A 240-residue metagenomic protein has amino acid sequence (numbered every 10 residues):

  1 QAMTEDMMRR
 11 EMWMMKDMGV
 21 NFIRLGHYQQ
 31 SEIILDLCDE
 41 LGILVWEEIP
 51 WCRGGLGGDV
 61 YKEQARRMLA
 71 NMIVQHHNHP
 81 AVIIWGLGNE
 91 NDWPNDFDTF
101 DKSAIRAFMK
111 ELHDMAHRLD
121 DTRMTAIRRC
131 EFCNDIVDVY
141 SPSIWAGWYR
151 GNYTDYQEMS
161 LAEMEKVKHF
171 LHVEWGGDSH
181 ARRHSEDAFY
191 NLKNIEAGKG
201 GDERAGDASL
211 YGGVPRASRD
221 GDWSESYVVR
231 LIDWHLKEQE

Functional and structural regions predicted by a protein language model:
Q1-T4: N-terminal small/glycine-rich loop or linker at the start of catalytic domains across soluble metabolic enzymes
R9-M14, F22-E240: Substrate-binding/catalytic cleft of secreted carbohydrate-active enzymes, primarily glycoside hydrolases
G19: Phosphate-binding active sites in nucleotide-utilizing proteins
